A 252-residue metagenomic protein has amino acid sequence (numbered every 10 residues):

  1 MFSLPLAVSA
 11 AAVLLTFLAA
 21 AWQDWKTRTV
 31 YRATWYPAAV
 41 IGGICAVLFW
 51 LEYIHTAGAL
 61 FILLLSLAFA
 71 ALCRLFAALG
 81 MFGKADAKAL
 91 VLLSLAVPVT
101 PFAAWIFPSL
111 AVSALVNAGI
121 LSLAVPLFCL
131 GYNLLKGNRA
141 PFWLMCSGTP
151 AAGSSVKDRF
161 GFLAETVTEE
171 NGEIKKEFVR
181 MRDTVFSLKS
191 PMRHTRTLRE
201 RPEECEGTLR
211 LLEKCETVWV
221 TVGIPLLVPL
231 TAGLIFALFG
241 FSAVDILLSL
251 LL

Functional and structural regions predicted by a protein language model:
M1-L252: A membrane-topology feature that recognizes alpha-helical transmembrane segments and their immediate juxtamembrane
